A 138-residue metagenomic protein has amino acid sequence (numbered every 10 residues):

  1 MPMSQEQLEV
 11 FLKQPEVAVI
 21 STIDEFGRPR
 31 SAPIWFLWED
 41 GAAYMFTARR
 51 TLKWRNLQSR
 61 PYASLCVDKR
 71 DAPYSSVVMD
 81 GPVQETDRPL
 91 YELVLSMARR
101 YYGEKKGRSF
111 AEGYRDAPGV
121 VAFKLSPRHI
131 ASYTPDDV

Functional and structural regions predicted by a protein language model:
M1-V17, P73: Extreme N-terminal tail/first-helix region
P2-M3, S75-V138: Charged, gly/pro-rich active-site loop segments
L12-K13, Q58-S59, R115: Alpha-helix boundary recognition
P15-R49, L57, A63-V67, S76-V78: Short beta-strand segments
E16-V17, Y62, K106, I130: Generic structural signal for secondary-structure transition and capping sites
F26-R28, K69-P73, G113-A117: A short beta-turn/loop motif at secondary-structure boundaries
T51-K53, A72: Short, surface-exposed beta-strand-loop junctions and turns on beta-sheet-rich folds
